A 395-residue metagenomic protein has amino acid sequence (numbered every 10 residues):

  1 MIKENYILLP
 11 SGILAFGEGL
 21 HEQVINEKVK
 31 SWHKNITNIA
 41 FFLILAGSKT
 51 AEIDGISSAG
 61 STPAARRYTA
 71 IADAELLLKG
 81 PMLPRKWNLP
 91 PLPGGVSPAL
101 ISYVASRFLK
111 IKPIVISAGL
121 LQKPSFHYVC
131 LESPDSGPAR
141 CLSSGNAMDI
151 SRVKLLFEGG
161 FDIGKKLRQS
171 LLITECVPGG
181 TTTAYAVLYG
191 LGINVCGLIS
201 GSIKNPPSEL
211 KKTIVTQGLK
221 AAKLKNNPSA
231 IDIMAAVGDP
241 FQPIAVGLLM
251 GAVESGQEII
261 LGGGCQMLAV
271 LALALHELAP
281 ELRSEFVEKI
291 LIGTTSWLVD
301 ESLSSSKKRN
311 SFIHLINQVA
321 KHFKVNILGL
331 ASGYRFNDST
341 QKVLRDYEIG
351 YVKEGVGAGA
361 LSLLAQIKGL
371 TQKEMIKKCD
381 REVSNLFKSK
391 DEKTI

Functional and structural regions predicted by a protein language model:
M1-T174, P178-I395: N-terminal loops that bind phosphate or other acidic moieties and the adjacent beta-alpha structural core
